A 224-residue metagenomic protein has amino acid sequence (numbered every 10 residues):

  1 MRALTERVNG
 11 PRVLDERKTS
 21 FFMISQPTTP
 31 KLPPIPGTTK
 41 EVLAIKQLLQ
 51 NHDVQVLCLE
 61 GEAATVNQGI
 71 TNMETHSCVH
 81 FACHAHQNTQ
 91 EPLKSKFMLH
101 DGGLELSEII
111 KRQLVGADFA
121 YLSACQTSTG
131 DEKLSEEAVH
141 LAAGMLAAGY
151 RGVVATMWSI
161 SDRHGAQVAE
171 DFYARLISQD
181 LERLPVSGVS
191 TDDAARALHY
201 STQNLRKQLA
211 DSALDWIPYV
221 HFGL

Functional and structural regions predicted by a protein language model:
M1-L224: Catalytic cores of enzymes
